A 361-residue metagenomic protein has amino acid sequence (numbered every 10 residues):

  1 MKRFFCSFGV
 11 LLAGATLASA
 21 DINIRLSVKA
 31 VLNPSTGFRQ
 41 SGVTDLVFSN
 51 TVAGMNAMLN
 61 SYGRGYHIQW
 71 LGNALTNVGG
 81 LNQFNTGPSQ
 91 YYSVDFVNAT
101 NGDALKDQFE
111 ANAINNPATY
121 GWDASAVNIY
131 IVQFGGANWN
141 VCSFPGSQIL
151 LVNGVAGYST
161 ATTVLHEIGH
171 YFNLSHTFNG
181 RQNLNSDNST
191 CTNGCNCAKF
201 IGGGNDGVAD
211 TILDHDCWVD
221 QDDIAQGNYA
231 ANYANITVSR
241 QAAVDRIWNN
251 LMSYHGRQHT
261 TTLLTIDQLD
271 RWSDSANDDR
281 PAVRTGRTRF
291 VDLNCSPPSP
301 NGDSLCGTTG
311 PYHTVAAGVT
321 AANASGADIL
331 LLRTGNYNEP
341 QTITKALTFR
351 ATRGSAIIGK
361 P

Functional and structural regions predicted by a protein language model:
M1-A20, P361: Sec-dependent, cleavable N-terminal signal peptides
A20-M58, A74-V78, V132-F134, T288-D292: Fold-level signature of zinc-dependent metallopeptidase catalytic domains
D21, I114-S125, N140-P145, A230-I247 (+2 more regions): Extracellular/periplasmic catalytic domains that process cell-envelope and extracellular macromolecules
P34, F38, R284-A317, T334-N336 (+2 more regions): Right-handed parallel beta-helix/beta-solenoid
H67-A156: Active-site-proximal segments of metallohydrolase catalytic domains
V127, A161, D328, E339 (+2 more regions): The right-handed parallel beta-helix/beta-solenoid scaffold, focusing on the short coil/turn and N-cap positions
A156-T262: The catalytic-center signature of Zn2+-dependent metalloproteases
T261-T288: A recurrent domain-boundary module in secreted/ectodomain proteins
